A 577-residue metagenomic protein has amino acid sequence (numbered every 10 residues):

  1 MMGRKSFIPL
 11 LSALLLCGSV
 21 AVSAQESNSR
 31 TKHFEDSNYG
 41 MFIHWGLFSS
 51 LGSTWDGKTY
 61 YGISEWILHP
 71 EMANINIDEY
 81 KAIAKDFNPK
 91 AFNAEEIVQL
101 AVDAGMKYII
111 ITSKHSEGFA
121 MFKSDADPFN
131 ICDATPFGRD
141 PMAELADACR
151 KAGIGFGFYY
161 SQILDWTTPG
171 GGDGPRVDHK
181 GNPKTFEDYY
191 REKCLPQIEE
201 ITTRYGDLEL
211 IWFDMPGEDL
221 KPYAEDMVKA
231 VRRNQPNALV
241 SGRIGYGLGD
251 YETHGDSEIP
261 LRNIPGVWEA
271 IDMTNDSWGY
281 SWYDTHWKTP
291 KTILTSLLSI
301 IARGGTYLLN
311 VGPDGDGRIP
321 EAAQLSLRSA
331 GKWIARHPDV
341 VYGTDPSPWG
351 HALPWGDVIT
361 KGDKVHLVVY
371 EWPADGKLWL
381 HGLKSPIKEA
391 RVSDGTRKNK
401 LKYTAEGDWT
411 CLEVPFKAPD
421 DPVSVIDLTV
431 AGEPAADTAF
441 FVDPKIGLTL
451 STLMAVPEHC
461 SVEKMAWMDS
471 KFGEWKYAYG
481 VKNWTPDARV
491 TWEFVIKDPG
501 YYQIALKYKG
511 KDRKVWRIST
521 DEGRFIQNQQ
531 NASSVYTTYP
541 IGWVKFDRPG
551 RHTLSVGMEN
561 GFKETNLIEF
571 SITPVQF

Functional and structural regions predicted by a protein language model:
M1-L10: Bacterial N-terminal signal peptides that target proteins for export
P9-S19: Bacterial N-terminal signal peptides
V20-A24: Sec/Tat signal peptide C-region and signal peptidase I cleavage site
Q25-K497, Y508-V544, S555-F577: Mature catalytic domains of secreted/periplasmic carbohydrate-active enzymes
P422-S424, Y502, G550-H552: Exposed beta-strand face motif in extracellular beta-rich ectodomains
P499, F546-P549: A short, structured loop/turn motif at beta-sheet edges
